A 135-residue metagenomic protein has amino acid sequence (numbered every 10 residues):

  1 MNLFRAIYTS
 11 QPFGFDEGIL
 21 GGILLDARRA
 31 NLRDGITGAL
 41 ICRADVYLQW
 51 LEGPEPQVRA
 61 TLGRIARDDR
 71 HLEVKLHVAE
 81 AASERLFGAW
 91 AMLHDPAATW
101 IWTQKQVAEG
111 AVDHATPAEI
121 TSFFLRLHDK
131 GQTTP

Functional and structural regions predicted by a protein language model:
M1-P135: Charge-rich, low-complexity N-terminal segments
